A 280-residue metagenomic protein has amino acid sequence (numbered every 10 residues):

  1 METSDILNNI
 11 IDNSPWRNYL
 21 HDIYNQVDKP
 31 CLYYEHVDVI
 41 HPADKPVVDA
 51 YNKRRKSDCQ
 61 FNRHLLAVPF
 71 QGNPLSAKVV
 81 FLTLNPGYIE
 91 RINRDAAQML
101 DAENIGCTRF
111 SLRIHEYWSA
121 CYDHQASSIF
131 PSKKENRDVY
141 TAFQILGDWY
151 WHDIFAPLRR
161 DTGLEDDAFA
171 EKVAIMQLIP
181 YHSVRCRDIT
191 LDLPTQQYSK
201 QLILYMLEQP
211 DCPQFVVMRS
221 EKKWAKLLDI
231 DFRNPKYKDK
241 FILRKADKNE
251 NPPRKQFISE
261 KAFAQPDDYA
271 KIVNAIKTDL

Functional and structural regions predicted by a protein language model:
M1-N136, L202, M206, K271-L280: Active-site and ligand/interface coordination hotspots across diverse enzymes and nucleic-acid-associated assemblies
M1-V37, N136-I145, C186-E208, E221-L280: C-terminal capping/extension of enzyme domains
P46-D49, R55-D58, E171-Y198: Charged, often glycine-rich, active-site loop that binds/positions anionic groups
K78-V79, D211-V216: Hydrophobic beta-strand segments of well-ordered beta-sheets in folded domains
F81, V173-L178, K240-I242, K255-F257: Conserved beta-strand scaffold positions in the cores of enzyme catalytic domains, especially in NTP/NDP-utilizing
T83-P86, L178, V217-K222: Short, well-ordered beta-to-alpha junction loops that form the rim of enzyme active sites and present histidine/acidic
I89, Y181-S183, K222-W224: Short acidic, S/G/P-rich loop/turn micro-motifs used as interaction or catalytic elements
R109-A170: Acidic, metal/cofactor-coordinating or nucleic-acid-engaging core segments within structured domains
